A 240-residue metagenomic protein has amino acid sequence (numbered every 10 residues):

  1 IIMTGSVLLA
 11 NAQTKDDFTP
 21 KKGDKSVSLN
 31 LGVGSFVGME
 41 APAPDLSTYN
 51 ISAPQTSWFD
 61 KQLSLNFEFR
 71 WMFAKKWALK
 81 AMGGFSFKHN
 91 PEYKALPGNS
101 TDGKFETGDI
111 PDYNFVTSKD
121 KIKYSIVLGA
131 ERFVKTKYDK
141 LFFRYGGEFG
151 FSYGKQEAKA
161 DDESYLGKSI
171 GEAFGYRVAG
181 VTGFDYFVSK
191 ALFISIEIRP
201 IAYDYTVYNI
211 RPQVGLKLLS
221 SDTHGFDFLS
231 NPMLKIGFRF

Functional and structural regions predicted by a protein language model:
I2-N11: Hydrophobic h-region of N-terminal signal peptides that target proteins for export in Gram-negative bacteria
A12-K75, L79, G225-F240: Short glycine/proline- and aromatic-enriched beta-strand/turn motifs that initiate or cap beta-hairpins
P20-D24, T56-Q62, T117-S125, K140 (+2 more regions): Transmembrane beta-barrel outer-membrane domains
V33, E68-E163, Y186-V188, L192 (+1 more regions): Gram-negative (and chloroplast) outer-membrane scaffold detector with strong preference for beta-barrel transmembrane
M39-N50, P91-N99, K155-L166, V207-G215: Outer-membrane beta-barrel translocator domains and adjoining extracellular loop/strand segments of Gram-negative
Y49-Q55, D109-K119, E163-I170, L218-H224: Extracellular loop and loop/strand-boundary signature of outer-membrane beta-barrel proteins
K88, D185-F240: Predominantly the C-terminal beta-signal and adjacent terminal strand-loop region of outer-membrane beta-barrel
G129, Y176-T182: Transmembrane beta-barrel strand/turn architecture of Gram-negative outer membrane proteins
